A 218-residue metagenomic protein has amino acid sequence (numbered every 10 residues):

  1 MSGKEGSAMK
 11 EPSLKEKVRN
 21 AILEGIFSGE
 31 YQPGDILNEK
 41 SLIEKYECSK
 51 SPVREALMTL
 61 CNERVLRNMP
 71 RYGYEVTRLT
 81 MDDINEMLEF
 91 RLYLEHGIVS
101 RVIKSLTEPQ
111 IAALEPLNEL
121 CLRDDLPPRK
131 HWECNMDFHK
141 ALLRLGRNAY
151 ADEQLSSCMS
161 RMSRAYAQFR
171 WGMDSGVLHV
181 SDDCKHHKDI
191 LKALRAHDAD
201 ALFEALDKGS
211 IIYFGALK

Functional and structural regions predicted by a protein language model:
M1-S100, K104, P109: Short linear motifs at protein or domain termini
G25, G29, C121, R161-F169 (+1 more regions): A short secondary-structure junction motif
L79-N85, V99, I103, L122-L126 (+1 more regions): A ubiquitous short alpha-helical element
F90-S105, D137-G176: Hydrophobic, amphipathic alpha-helical faces that serve as interaction scaffolds
Q110-K130: Amphipathic alpha-helical segments enriched in hydrophobic/aromatic residues interleaved with Lys/Arg
A112, R129, E133, A149 (+2 more regions): Short, solvent-exposed positions on alpha-helices
P116, L122-R123, Q168-K218: C-terminal all-alpha effector/ligand-binding and dimerization domain of prokaryotic HTH-type transcriptional repressors
